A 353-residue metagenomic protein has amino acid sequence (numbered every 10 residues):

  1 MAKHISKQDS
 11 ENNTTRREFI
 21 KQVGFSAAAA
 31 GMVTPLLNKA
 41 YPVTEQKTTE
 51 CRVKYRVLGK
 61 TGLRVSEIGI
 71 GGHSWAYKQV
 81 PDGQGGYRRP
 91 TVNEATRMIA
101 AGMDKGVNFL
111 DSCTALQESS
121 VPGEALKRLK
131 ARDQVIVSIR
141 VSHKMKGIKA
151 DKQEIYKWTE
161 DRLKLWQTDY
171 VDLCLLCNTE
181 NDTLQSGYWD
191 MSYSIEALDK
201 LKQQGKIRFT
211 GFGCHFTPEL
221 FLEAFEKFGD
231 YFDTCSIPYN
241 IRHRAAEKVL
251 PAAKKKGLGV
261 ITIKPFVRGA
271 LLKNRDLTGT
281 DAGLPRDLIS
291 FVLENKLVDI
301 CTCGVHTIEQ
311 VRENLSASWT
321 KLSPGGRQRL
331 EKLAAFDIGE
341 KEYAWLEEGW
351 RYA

Functional and structural regions predicted by a protein language model:
A2-V135, A197: N-terminal binding-site loop/beta-alpha segment at the start of enzyme catalytic domains that lines or forms
I20, A27-A30, L58, F228-Y231 (+1 more regions): Structured C-terminal cap/extension of enzyme domains
Y55, I99, S119-G123, T159-L163 (+5 more regions): Generic structural signal for well-ordered alpha-helices, preferentially at hydrophobic/aromatic core positions
L58, I70, L110, V137 (+4 more regions): Conserved, mostly hydrophobic/aromatic
H73-W75, C113-A115, R140-K144, L176-T179 (+4 more regions): Active-site beta-loop-alpha junctions enriched in small/polar residues
W75-V92, V141-Q153, T278-G279: Active-site mouth loops of central-metabolism enzymes
I148-S236, I241-R244, K248, K254 (+1 more regions): Glycine/proline-rich, positively charged, aromatic-decorated active-site loop/lid region on the catalytic face
